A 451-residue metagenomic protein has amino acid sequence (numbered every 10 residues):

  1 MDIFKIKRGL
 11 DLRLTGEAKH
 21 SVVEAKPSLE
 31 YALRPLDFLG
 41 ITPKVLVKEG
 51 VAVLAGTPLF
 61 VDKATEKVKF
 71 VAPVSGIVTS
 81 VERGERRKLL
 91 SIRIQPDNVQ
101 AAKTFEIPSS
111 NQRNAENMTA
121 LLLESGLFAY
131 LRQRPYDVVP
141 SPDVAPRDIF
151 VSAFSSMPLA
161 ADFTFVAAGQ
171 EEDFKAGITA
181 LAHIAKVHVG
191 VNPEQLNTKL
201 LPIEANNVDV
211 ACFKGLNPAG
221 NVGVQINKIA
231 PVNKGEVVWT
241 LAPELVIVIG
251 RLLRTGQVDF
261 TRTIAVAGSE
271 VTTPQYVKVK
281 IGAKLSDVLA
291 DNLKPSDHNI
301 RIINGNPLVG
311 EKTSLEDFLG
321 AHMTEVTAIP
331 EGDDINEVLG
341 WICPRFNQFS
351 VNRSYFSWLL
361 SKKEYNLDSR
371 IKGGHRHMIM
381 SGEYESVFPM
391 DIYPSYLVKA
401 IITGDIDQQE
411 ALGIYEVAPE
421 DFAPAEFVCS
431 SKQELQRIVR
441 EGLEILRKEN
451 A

Functional and structural regions predicted by a protein language model:
M1-L46, V61, F213: N-terminal, Lys/Arg-enriched amphipathic/low-complexity engagement segments that precede the first folded domain
E24-S28, I77-R83: Short, solvent-exposed cationic patches
P27, L39, A64, V271-T273 (+1 more regions): Residues that act as N-cap/strand-start positions at coil-to-secondary-structure junctions
D37-P43, V53-G56, T65, K69-S80: Generic structural motif
G50-K67, L90-N98: Short hydrophobic beta/alpha edge segments that flank linear recognition/processing sites
V68, S75, E82-D287, D291-A451: Buried, small/hydrophobic-residue-enriched core segments of structured protein domains
